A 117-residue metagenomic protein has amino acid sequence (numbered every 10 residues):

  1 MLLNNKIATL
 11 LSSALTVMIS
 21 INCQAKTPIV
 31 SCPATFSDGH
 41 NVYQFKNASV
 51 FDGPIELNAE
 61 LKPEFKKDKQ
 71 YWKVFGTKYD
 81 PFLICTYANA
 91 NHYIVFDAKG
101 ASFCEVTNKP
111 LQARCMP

Functional and structural regions predicted by a protein language model:
L2-L11: Bacterial N-terminal signal peptides that target proteins for export
L10-M18: Bacterial N-terminal signal peptides
S20-N22: N-terminal signal peptide c-region/cleavage motif recognized by signal peptidases
Q24-P117: Mitochondrial intermembrane space
